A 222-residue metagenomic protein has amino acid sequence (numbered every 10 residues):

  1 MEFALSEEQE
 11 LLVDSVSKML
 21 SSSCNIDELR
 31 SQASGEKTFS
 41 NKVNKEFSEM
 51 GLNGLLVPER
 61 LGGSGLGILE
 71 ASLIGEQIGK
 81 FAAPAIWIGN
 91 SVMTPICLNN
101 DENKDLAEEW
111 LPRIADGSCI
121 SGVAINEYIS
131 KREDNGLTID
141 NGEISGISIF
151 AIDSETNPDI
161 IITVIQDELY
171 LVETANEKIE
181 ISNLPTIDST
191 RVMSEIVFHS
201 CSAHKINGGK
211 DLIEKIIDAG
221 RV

Functional and structural regions predicted by a protein language model:
E2-E8, L12, E180-V222: Glycine-rich beta->alpha junctions and the first turn(s) of the following alpha-helix
L20, I74, N103, V123 (+4 more regions): Residue-level signal for inorganic ion chemistry
D27-E49: Short secondary-structure junction/hinge motifs that connect adjacent elements
E49-E108, D116, I152-P158: Internal helix-loop-helix
D116-Y128: A short, Trp-centered hydrophobic/proline-enriched beta-strand micro-motif
G117-C119, E133, T156-N157, Q166 (+3 more regions): A generic structural signal for well-ordered coil/turn residues at beta-strand boundaries that shape enzyme active-site
A124, I147-I179, L184: A short core secondary-structure module
K131-S145: Cytochrome P450 C-terminal beta-domain/meander region
